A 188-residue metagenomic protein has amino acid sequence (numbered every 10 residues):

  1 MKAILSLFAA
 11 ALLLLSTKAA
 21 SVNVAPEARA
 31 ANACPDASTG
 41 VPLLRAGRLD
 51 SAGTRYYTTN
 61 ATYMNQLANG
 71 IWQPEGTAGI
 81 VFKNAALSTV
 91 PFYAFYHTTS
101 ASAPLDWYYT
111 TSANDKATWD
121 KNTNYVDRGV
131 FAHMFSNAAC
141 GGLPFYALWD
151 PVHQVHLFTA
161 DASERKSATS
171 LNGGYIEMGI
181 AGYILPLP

Functional and structural regions predicted by a protein language model:
M1-V24: Fungal secretory targeting signals
V22-P188: Extracellular glycan-binding segments that recognize GlcNAc-based cell-wall polysaccharides
